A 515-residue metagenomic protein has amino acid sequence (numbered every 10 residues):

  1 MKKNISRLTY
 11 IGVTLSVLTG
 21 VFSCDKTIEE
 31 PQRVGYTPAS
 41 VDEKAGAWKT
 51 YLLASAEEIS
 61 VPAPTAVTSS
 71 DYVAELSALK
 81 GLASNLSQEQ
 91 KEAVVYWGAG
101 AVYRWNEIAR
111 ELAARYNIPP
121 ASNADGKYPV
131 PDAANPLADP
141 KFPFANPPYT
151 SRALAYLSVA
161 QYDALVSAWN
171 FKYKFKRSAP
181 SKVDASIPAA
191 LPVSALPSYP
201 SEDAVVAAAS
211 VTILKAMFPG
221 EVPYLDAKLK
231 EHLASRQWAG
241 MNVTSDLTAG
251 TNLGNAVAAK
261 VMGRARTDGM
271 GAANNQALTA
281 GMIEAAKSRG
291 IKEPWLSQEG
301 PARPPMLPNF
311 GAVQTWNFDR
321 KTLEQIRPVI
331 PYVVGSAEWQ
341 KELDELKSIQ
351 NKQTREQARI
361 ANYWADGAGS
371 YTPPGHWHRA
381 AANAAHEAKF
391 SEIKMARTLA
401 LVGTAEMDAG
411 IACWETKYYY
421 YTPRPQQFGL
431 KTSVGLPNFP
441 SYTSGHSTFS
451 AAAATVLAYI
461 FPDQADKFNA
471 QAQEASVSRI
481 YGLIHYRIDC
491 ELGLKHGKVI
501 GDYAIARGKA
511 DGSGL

Functional and structural regions predicted by a protein language model:
K2-I11: Bacterial N-terminal signal peptides that target proteins for export
V13-V17: Hydrophobic helical h-region of N-terminal Sec-dependent signal peptides in bacterial secretory/periplasmic proteins
T19-S23: C-terminal motif of bacterial Sec signal peptides marking the signal peptidase cleavage site
D25-L515: Acidic/polar surface patches and capping/hinge elements
